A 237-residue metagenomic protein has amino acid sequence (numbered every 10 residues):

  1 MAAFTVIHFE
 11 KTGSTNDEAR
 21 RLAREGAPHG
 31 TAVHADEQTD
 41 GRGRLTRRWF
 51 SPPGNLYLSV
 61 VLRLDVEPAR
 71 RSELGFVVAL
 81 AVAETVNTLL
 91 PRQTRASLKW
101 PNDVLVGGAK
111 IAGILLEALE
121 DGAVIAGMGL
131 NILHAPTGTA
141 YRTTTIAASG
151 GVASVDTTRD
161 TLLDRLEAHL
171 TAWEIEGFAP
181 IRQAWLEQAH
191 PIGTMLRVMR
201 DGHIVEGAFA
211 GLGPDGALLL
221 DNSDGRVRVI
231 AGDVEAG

Functional and structural regions predicted by a protein language model:
M1-P91, I192: N-terminal lobe of the biotin/lipoate ligase/transferase fold
A2, E67-A96, V106-G237: Long, positively charged amphipathic alpha-helical accessory segments at protein N-termini or as interdomain linkers
